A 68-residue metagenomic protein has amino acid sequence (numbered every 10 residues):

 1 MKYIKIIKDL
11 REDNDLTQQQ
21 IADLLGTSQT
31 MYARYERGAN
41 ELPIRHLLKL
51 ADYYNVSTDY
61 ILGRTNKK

Functional and structural regions predicted by a protein language model:
M1-Y3, K68: Absolute protein N-terminus
Y3, I7, S57-T58: Hydrophobic side chains within well-formed alpha-helices
K5-L24, K49: Short basic helix-loop element that most often maps to the first helix and adjoining turn of HTH DNA-binding modules
L10-D13, R34, D52, D59-K68: Short, charged recognition helix plus adjacent turn of helix-turn-helix-like nucleic-acid-binding domains
Q19, Q29-T30, D59: Key DNA-contact positions within bacterial/archaeal DNA-binding proteins
G26, R45-Y60: DNA major-groove recognition helix of helix-turn-helix/homeodomain DNA-binding modules
G26-E41: Recognition helix of helix-turn-helix/homeodomain-like DNA-binding domains that insert into the DNA major groove
E36, L42-P43, L47, N66: Extended rod-forming repeat segments used as scaffolds/tethers
